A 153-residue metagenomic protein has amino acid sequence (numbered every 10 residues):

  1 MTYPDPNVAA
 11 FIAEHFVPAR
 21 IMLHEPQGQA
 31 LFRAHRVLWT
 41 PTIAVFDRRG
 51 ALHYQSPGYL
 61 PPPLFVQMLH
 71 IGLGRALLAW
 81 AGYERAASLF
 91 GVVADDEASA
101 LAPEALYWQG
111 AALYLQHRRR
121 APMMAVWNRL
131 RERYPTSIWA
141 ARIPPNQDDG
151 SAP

Functional and structural regions predicted by a protein language model:
M1-Q27: Thiol-based oxidoreductase modules, predominantly thioredoxin-like and allied folds used for disulfide exchange
V37-L73, L77: Non-catalytic, surface beta->alpha helical segment in thiol-disulfide oxidoreductase systems
Q55-Y59, V93-P103, R129-P144: Short solvent-exposed coil/turn linkers within tandem alpha-helical repeat scaffolds
F65, L101-A102, W108, R119-P122 (+1 more regions): Structural signature of alpha-solenoid helical repeat junctions
M68-S99, L115, R133: Alpha-helical segment of the N-proximal tetratricopeptide repeat
A86, P122-M123: Single-residue signature of alpha-solenoid repeat helices
G110-R118, I138, D148-A152: Short coil/turn linking the two alpha-helices of tandem helical-hairpin repeats
